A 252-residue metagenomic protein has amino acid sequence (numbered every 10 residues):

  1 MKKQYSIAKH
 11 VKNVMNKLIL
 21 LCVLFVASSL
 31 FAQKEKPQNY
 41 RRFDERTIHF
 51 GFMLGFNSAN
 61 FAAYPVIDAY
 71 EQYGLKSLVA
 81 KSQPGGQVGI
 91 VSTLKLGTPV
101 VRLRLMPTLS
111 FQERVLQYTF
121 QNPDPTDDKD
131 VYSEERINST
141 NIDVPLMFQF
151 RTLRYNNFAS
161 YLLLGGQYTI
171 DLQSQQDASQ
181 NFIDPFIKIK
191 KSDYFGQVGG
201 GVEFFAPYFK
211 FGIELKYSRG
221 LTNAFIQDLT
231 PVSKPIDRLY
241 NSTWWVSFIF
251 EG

Functional and structural regions predicted by a protein language model:
M1-D44: Cleavable N-terminal export/targeting peptides
A32-P84, E251: Short glycine/proline- and aromatic-enriched beta-strand/turn motifs that initiate or cap beta-hairpins
P37, K191-V198, V202-G252: Predominantly the C-terminal beta-signal and adjacent terminal strand-loop region of outer-membrane beta-barrel
R41, F52-F56, G86-L94, P107-L109 (+5 more regions): Residues on the lipid-exposed face of transmembrane beta-strands in outer-membrane beta-barrel proteins
D44, S58, L96-T98, T152-N156 (+2 more regions): Outer-membrane beta-barrel strand-turn architecture
D44-F50, P99-L105, N138-T140, N156-S160 (+2 more regions): Outer-envelope beta-barrel architecture signal
N60-Q83, Q112-T140, T169-D193, A224-T243: Extracellular/periplasm-exposed beta-strand and loop segments of Gram-negative cell-envelope proteins, dominated by
L78-Y118: Mid-chain, structured segments of secreted extracytoplasmic proteins
